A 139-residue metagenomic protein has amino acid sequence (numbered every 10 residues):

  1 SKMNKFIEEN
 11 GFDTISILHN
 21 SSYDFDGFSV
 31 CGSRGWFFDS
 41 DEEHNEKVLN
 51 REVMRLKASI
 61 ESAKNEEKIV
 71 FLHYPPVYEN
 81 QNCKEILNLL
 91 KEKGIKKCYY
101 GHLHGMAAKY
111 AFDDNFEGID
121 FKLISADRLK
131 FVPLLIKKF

Functional and structural regions predicted by a protein language model:
S1-K2, S22-D24, F38-D41, P75-Q81 (+2 more regions): Active-site environment of divalent metal-dependent phosphoester hydrolases
K2-E85, L89, K138: Conserved catalytic scaffold of divalent metal-dependent phosphoesterases
I7-N10, Y99-Y100, L123: Intrinsically disordered, low-complexity segments enriched in polar/charged residues with Gly/Pro, especially when
F12-I15, H102-G105, G118: Short amphipathic alpha-helical surface micro-motifs
I17, V30, C98, F121-L123: Conserved beta-strand scaffold positions in the cores of enzyme catalytic domains, especially in NTP/NDP-utilizing
D24, K47, N88-G94, M106-F139: Binuclear metal-dependent phosphoesterase catalytic core
K68, K96-K97: The start of beta-strands in P-loop NTPase/AAA+ ATPase cores
F71-H73, G101, I124: A cross-family glycoside hydrolase active-site/sugar-binding cleft signature
